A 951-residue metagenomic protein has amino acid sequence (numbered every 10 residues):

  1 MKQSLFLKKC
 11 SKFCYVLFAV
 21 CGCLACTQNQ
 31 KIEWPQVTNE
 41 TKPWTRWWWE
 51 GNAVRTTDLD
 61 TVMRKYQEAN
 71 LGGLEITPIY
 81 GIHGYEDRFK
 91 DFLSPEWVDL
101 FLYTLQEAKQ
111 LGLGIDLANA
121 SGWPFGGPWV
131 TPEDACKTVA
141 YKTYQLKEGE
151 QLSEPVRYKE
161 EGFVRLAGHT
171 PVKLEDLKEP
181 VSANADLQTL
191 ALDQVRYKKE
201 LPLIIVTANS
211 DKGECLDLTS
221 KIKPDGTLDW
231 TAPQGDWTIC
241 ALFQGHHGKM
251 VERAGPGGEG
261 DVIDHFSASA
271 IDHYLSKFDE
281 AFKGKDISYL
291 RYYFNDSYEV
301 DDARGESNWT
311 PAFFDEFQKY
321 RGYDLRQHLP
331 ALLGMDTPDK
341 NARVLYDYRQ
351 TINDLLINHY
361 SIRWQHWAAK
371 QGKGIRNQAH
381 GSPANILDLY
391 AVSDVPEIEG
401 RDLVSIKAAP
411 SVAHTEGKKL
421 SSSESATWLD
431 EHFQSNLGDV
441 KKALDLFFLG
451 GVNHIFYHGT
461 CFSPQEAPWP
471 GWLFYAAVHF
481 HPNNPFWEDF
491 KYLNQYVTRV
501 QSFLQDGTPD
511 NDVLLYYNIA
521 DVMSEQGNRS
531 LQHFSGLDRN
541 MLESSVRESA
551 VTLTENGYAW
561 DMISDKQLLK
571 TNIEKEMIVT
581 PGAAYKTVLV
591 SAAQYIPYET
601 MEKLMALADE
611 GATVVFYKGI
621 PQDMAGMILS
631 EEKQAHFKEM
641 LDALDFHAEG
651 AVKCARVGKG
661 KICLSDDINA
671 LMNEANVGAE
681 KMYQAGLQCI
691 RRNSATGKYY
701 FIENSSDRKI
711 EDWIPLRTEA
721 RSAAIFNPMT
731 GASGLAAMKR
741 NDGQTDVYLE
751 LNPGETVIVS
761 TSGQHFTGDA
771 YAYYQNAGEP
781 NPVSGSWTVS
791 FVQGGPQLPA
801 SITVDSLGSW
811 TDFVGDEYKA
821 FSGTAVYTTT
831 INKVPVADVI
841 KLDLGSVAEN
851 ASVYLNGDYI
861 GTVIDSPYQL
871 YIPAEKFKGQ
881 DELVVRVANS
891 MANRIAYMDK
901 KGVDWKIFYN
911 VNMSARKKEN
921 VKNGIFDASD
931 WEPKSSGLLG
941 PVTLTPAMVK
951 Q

Functional and structural regions predicted by a protein language model:
M1-K31: Bacterial Sec-dependent N-terminal signal peptides
C26-E280, I287-S288, L938, T945 (+1 more regions): Mature N-terminal, pre-catalytic/accessory segment of carbohydrate-active enzymes
W44, R55, D60, F92-W123 (+9 more regions): Carbohydrate-binding surfaces of carbohydrate-active enzymes
A120-P132, Q764-G785, V789, N889-G940: Glycine/proline-rich low-complexity spacer/linker segments in large multi-domain proteins
L228-W230, D746-L749, Q869-E875: Exposed aromatic-hydrophobic patches
P715, I831-N856, V863-I864, L883-V887: Aromatic-lined ligand-binding clefts that engage carbohydrates, nucleic acids, or primary amines
T756-V757, I840, F877-V903: Short, well-structured beta-strand segments enriched in hydrophobic/aromatic residues within extracellular or lumenal
L870-Q880, M891, T945-A947: Short, surface-exposed tryptophan/glycine-enriched loops that mediate extracellular molecular recognition
